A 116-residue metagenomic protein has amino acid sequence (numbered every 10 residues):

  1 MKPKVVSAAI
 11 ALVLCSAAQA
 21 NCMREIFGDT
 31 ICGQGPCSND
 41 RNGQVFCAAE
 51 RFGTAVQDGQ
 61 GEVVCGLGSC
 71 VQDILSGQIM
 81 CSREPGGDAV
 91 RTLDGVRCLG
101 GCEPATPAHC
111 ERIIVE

Functional and structural regions predicted by a protein language model:
M1-S7: Bacterial N-terminal signal peptides that target proteins for export
V5, S16-A18, R97: Generic low-complexity, intrinsically disordered sequence content enriched in small uncharged/hydrophobic residues
S7-A9, G77: Composition-driven detection of intrinsically disordered, low-complexity segments
I10-A20: Hydrophobic h-region of N-terminal signal peptides that target proteins for export in Gram-negative bacteria
A20-E116: Repetitive, compositionally biased segments used for assembly/scaffolding
